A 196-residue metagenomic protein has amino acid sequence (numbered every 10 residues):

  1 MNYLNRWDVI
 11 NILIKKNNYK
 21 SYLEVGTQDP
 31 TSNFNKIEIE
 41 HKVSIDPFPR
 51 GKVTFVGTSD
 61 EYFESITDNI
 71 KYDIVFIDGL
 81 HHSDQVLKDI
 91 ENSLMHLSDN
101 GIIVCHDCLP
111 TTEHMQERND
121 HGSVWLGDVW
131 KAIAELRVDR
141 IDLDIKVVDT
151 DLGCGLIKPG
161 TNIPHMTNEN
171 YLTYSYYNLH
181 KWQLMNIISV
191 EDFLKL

Functional and structural regions predicted by a protein language model:
M1-F76, L80-L196: A short alpha-helical cap/connector motif
